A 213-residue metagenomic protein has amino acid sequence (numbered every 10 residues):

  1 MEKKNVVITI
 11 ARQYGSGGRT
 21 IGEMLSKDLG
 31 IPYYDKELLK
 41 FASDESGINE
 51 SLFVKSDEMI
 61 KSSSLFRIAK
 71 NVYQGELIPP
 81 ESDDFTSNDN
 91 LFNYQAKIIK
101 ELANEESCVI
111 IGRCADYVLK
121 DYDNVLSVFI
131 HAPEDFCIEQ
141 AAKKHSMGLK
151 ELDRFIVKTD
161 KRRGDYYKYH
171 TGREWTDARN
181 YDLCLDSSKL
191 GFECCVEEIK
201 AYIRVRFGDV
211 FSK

Functional and structural regions predicted by a protein language model:
K3-R12, E106: Pre-Walker A (Motif I) flank of P-loop NTPase domains
I10-E23: Glycine-rich phosphate-binding P-loop
P32-S43: Short beta-strand-centered segment that lines the nucleotide-binding/catalytic pocket of NTP-utilizing
S43-S107: ATP-dependent small-molecule kinase phosphotransfer cores that center on conserved nucleotide phosphate-binding segments
M59-N71, G148-F192: Small-molecule kinase domains that catalyze NTP-dependent phosphoryl transfer to phosphate-bearing small molecules
K97-K100, Y169-K213: NTP-dependent small-molecule kinase module
L102, C114-D121: RNA pseudouridine synthases
D121-K144, G148-V157: Conserved phosphate-donor/acceptor-positioning beta-strand/loop module used by diverse small-molecule
